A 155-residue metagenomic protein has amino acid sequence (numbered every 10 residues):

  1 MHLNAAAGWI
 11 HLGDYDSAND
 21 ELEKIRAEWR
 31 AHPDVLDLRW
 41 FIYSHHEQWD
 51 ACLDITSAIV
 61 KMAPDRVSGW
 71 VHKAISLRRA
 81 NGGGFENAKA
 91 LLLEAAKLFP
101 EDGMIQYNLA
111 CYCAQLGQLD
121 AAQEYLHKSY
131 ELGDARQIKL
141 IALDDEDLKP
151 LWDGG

Functional and structural regions predicted by a protein language model:
M1-D34, L38-H45: Alpha-helical segment of the N-proximal tetratricopeptide repeat
L3-N4, D34-L38, S68-H72, M104-N108 (+1 more regions): Alpha-solenoid helical repeat scaffolds
W29, A63, F99, G133-R136: A structural motif in tetratricopeptide-repeat
D37-W49, D54-M104: Alpha-helical adaptor scaffolds
A114-Q115, L119-Q137: TPR/TPR-like (Sel1-like) alpha-helical repeat modules
R136-G155: Terminal, low-structured helical/coil segments at or just beyond the last alpha-helical repeat
